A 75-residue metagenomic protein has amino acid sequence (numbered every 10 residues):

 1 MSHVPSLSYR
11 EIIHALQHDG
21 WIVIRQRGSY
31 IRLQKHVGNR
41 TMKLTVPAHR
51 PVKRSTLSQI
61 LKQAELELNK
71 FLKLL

Functional and structural regions predicted by a protein language model:
M1-R27, K35-G38: N-terminal first-folded block
V23-Q59: A short, structured beta-strand/loop element
H49-L75: C-terminal structural segments of small proteins and small subunits
